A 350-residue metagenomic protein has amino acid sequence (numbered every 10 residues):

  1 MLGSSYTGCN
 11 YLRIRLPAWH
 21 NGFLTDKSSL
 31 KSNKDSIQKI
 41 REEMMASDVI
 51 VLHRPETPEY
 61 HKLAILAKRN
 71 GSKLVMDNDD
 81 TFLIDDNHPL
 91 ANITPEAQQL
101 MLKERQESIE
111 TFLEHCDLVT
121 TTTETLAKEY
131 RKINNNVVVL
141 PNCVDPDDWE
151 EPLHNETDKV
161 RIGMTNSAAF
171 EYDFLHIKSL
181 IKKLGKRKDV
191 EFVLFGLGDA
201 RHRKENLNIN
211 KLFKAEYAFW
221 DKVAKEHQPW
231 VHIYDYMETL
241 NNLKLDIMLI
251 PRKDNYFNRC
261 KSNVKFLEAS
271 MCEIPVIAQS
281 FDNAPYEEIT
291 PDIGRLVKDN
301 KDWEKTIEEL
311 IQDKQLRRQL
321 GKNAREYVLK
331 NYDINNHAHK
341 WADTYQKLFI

Functional and structural regions predicted by a protein language model:
M1-E56, Y60: N-terminal pre-catalytic "stem/leader" segment of glycosyltransferase-like enzymes
S5-W19, F23-D26, N142-E151, N155-T239: Conserved catalytic-core segment of nucleotide-activated headgroup transferases in glycan assembly
Q38-R41, M45, L66-R69, F82 (+1 more regions): Membrane-proximal helix-turn-helix segments that form the acceptor-binding/catalytic region of lipid-linked
E114-E150: Donor nucleotide-sugar binding/catalytic pocket of nucleotide-sugar-dependent glycosyltransferases
Y172, W230-E268, I277-E288: Nucleotide-sugar-dependent
I289-K301, E309-Q315: Conserved acidic donor-binding segment of nucleotide-sugar-dependent glycosyltransferases
E309, L316-N331, K340-D343: A short, well-ordered alpha-helix in the C-terminal region of glycosyltransferases
I334-I350: C-terminal alpha-helical cap of glycosyltransferases
